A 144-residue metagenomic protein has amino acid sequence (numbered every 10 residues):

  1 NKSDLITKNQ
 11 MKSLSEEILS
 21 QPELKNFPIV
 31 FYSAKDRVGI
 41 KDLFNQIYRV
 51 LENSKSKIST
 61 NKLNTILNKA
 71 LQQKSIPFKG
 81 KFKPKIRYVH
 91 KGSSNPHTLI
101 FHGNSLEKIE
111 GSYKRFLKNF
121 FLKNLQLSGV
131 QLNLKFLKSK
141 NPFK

Functional and structural regions predicted by a protein language model:
K2-K144: C-terminal-of-GTPase-core extension/linker across diverse P-loop GTPases
